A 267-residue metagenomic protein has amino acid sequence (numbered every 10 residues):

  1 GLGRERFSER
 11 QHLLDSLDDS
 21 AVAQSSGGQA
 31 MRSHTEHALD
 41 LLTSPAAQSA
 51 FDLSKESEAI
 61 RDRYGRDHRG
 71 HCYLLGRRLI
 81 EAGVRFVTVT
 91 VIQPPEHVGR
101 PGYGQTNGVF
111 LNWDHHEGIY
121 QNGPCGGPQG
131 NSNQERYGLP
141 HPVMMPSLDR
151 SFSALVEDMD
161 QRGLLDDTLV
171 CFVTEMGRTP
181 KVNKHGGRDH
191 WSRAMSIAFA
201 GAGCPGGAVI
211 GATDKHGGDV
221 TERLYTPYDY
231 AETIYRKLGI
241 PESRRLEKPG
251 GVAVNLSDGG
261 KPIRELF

Functional and structural regions predicted by a protein language model:
G1-F267: Ligand-binding pockets and gating/stacking loops
